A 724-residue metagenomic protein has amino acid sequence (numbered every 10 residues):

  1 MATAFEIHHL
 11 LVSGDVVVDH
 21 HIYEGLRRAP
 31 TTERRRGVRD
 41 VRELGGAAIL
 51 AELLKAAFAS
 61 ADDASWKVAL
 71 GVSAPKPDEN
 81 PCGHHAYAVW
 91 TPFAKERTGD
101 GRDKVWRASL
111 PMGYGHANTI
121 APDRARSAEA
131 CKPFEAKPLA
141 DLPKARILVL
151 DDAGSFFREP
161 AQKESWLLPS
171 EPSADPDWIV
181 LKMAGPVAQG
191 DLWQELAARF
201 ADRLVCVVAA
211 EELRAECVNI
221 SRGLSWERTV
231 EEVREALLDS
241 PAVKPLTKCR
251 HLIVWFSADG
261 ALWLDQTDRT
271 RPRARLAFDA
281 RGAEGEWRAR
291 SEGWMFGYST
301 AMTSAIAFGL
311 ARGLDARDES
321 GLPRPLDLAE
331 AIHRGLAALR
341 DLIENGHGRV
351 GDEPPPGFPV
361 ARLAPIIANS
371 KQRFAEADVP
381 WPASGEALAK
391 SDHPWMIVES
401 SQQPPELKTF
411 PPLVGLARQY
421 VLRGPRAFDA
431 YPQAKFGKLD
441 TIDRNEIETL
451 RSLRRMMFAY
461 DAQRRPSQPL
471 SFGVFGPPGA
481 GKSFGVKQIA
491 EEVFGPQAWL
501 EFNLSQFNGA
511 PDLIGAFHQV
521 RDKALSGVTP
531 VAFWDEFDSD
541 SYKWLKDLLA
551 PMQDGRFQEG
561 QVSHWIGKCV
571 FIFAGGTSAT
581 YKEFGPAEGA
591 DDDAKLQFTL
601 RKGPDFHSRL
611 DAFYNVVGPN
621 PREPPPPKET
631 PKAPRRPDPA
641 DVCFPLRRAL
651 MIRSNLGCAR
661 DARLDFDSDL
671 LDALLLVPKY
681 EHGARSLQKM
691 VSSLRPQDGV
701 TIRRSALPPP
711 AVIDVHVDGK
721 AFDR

Functional and structural regions predicted by a protein language model:
A2-Y460, V691-L694, R703-R724: Extended, charged/polar low-complexity intrinsically disordered regions
L192, Y460-R465, D554-C569, K582-F584 (+1 more regions): Conserved Walker
A201-L204, G495, G567, Y581-P621: A short helix-turn-beta junction within AAA+ P-loop NTPase domains corresponding to the substrate/partner-engaging
F296-G351, L525-S526, L596-D672: Conserved C-terminal "switch" segment of AAA+ ATPases
R465-G485: Walker A/P-loop nucleotide-binding motif
P496-P530: Short glycine-rich substrate-engagement loop in P-loop NTPases that contacts/grips substrate
S526-Q553, S563-I572, T577-G589, G603-R609: Conserved AAA+/SF3 P-loop NTPase catalytic/coupling segment centered on the Walker-B
D554, Q558, G657, A673-R685 (+1 more regions): AAA+ ATPase "lid" subdomain C-terminal helix
